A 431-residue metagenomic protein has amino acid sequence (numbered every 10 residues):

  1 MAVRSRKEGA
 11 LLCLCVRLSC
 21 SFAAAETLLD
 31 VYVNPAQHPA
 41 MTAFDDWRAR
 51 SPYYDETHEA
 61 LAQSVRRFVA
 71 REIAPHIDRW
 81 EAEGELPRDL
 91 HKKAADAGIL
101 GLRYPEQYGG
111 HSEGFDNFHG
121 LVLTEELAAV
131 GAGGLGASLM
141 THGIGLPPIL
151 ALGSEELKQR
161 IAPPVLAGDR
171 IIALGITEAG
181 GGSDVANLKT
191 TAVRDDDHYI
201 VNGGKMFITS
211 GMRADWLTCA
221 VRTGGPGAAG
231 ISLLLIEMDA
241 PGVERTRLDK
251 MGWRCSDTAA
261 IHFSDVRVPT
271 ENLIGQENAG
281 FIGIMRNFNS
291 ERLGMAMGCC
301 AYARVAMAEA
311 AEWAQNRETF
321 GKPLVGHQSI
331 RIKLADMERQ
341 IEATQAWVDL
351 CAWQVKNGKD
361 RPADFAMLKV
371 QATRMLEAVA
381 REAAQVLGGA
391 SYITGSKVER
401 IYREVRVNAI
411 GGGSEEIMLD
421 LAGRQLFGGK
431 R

Functional and structural regions predicted by a protein language model:
C13-C15, C20: Cysteine-centered motifs
N34, H38-V130, M140, L152-L157 (+5 more regions): Alpha-helical interface subdomain recognition
G136-E156, G182: N-terminal glycine-rich flavin-associated loop
G168-I176: A short, Trp-centered hydrophobic/proline-enriched beta-strand micro-motif
N187, D239-R267: Flexible, small-/acidic-enriched active-site or ligand-binding loops
D197, N202-T246: A short core secondary-structure module
D265-G283: Long, acidic (Asp/Glu-rich), low-complexity accessory segments flanking structured domains
